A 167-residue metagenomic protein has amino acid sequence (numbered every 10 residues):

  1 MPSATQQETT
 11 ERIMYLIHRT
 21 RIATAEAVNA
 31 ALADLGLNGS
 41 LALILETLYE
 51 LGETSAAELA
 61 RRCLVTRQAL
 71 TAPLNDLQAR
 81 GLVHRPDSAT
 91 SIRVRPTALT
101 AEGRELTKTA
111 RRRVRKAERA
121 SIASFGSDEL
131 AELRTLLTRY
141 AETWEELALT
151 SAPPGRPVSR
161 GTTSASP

Functional and structural regions predicted by a protein language model:
M1-L35, V158-P167: N-terminal leader segment of winged-helix/HTH proteins
M1-T5, D128-P167: C-terminal regulatory/oligomerization modules of transcriptional regulators
P2-A4, Y15-L16, A30-L32, L41-A42 (+7 more regions): Short, flexible segments with low predicted structural confidence
Y15-H18, I22, E26-A69, R80 (+1 more regions): N-terminal helix-turn-helix DNA-binding core of bacterial DNA-binding proteins
A25, N75-T138, E142: Charged, amphipathic alpha-helical coiled-coil/dimerization segments
Q68, E102, S164-A165: Serine/threonine-rich, low-complexity intrinsically disordered segments
